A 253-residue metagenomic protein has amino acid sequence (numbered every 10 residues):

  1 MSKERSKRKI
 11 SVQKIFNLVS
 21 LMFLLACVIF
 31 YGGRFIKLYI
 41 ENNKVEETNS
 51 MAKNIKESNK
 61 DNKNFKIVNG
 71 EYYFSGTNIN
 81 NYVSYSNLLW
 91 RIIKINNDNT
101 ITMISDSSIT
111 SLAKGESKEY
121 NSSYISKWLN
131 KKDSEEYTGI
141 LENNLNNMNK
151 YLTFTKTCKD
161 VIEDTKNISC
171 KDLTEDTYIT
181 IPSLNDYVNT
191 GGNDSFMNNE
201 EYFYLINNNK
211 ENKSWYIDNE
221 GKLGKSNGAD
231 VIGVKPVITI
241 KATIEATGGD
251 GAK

Functional and structural regions predicted by a protein language model:
M1-V12: N-terminal Lys/Arg-rich, disordered targeting/topogenic segments
S11-K14, K241: Poly-acidic low-complexity segments
N17-R34: Hydrophobic membrane-insertion alpha-helices, especially the h-region of bacterial N-terminal signal peptides
G32-F35, Y39-K253: Collagenous Gly-X-Y triple-helix signature in extracellular proteins
